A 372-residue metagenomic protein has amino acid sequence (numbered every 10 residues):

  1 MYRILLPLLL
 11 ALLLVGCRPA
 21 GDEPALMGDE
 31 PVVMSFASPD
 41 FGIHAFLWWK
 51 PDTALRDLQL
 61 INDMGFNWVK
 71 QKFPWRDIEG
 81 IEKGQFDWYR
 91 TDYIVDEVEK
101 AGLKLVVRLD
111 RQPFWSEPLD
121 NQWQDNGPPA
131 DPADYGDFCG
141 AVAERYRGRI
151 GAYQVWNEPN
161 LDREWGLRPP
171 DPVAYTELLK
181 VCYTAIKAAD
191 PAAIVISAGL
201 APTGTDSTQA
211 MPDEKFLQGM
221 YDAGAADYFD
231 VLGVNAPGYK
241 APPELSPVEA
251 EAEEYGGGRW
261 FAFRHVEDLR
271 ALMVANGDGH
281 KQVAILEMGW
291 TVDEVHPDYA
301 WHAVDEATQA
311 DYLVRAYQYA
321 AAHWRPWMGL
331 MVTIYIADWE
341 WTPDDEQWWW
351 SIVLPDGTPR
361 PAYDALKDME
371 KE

Functional and structural regions predicted by a protein language model:
M1-I4: Positively charged n-region of N-terminal signal peptides that target proteins for export
L13-G16: C-terminal motif of bacterial Sec signal peptides marking the signal peptidase cleavage site
P19-N67, K72: Boundary/entry segment of secreted carbohydrate-active catalytic domains
G21-M34, D87-Y89, F114-S116, D131 (+8 more regions): Aromatic-rich peripheral "rim/lid" segments of glycoside hydrolase catalytic domains that contact and position glycan
P39-A45, V69-Q71, L105-L109, Y153-V155 (+4 more regions): Hydrophobic faces of well-ordered beta-strands that scaffold small-molecule active sites in alpha/beta enzyme cores
W48-D63, P132-E144, A210-D222, A310-A320: Short, acidic/polar
L60, M64-D206, Y239, W290-D293 (+1 more regions): Substrate-binding cleft and catalytic face of glycoside hydrolase catalytic domains, especially the flexible beta-alpha
G136, P170-A303, D345, S351-I352: Noncatalytic carbohydrate-binding groove/subsite architecture in carbohydrate-active enzymes
